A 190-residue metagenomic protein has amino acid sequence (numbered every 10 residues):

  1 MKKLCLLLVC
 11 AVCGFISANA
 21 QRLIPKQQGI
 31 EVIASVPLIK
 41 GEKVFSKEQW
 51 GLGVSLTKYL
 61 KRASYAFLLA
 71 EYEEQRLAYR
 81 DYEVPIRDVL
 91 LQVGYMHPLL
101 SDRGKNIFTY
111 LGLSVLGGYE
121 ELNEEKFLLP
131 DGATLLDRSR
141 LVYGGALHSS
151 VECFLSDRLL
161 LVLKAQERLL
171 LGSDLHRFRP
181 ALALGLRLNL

Functional and structural regions predicted by a protein language model:
M1-K26: Cleavable N-terminal export/targeting peptides
A20-L69, A183, R187-N189: Short glycine/proline- and aromatic-enriched beta-strand/turn motifs that initiate or cap beta-hairpins
K26-I30, S46-L52, P85-L91, I107 (+2 more regions): Residues that define the transmembrane beta-barrel architecture of outer-membrane proteins
V32-A34, L52-K58, L91-H97, L113-G117 (+3 more regions): Residues on the lipid-exposed face of transmembrane beta-strands in outer-membrane beta-barrel proteins
I39-E42, L77-V84, D131-D137, L169-S173: Extracellular loop and loop/strand-boundary signature of outer-membrane beta-barrel proteins
S55-L129, L159, L188-L190: Gram-negative (and chloroplast) outer-membrane scaffold detector with strong preference for beta-barrel transmembrane
L69, Q75, L147-L190: Predominantly the C-terminal beta-signal and adjacent terminal strand-loop region of outer-membrane beta-barrel
L129-S156: Short, positively charged, low-complexity/disordered linker segments
